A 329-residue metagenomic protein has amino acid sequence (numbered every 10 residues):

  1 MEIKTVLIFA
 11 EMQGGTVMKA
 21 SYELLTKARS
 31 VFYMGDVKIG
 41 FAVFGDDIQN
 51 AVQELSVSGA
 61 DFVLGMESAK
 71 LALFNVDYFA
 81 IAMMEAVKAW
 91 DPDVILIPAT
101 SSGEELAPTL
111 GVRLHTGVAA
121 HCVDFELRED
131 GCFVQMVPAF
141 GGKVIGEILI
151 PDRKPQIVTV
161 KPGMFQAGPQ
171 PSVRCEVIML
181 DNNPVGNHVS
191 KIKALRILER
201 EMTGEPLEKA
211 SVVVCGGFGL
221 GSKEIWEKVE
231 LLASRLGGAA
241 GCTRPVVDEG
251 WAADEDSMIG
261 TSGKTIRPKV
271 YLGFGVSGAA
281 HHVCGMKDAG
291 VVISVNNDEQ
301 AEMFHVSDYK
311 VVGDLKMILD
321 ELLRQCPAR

Functional and structural regions predicted by a protein language model:
M1-R329: N-terminal glycine-rich FAD/FM-binding segment characteristic of electron-transfer flavoproteins
